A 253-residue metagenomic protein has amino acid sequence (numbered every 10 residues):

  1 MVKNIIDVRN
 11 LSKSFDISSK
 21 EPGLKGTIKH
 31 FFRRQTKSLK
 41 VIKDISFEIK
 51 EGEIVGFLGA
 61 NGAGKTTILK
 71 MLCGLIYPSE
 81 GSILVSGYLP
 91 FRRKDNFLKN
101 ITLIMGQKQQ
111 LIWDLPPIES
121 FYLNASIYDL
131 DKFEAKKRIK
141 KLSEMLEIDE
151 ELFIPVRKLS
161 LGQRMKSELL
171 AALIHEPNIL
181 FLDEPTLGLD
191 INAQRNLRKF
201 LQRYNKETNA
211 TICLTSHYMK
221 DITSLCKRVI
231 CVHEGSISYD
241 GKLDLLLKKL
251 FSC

Functional and structural regions predicted by a protein language model:
G23-H30, Y122, S126, F133-E151: Conserved ABC ATPase "signature" region
G81-R92, N96-L98: Conserved ABC transporter NBD signature motif
I174-N178: A short, proline-enriched helix->beta-strand linker immediately N-terminal to the Walker B motif in ABC-type P-loop
L180-E184: Catalytic Walker B motif of ABC-type/P-loop ATPase nucleotide-binding domains
R195-T208: Helical segment within the ABC ATPase nucleotide-binding domain
D240-G241: ABC ATPase "signature
